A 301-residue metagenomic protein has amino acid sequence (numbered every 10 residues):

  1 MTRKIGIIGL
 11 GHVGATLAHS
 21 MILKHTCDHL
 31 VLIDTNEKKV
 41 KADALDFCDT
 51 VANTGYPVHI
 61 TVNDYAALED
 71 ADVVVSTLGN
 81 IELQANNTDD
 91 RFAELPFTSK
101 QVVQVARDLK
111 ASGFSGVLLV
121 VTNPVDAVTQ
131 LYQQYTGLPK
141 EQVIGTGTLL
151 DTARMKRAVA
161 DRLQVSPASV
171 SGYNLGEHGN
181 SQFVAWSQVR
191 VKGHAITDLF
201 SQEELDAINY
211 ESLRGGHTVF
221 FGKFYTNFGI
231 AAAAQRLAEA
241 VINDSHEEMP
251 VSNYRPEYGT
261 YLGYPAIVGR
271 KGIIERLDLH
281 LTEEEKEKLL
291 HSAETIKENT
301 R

Functional and structural regions predicted by a protein language model:
L10-G11: Glycine-rich Rossmann-fold phosphate-binding loop(s) that bind the pyrophosphate of adenine dinucleotide cofactors
G14-A15: N-terminal Rossmann-fold NAD(P) dinucleotide-binding loop
M21: Aromatic pocket-lining residues of Rossmann-like dinucleotide-binding sites
T35-A71: Conserved N-terminal Rossmann-fold NAD(P) cofactor-binding segment
V58-S115: Rossmann-like NAD(P)-binding element
L78, V120-T197: Rossmann-fold dinucleotide-binding core
Q164-R301: Long, compositionally biased stretches enriched for glycine and/or charged residues
